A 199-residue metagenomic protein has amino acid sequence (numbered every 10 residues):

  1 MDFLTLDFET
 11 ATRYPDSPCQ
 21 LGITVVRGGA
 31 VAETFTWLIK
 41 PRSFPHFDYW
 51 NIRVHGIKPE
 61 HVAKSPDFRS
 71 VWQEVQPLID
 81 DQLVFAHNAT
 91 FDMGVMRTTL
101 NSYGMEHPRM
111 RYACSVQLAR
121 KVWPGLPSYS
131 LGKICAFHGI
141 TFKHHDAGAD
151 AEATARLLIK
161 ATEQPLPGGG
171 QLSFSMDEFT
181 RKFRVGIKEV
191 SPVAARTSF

Functional and structural regions predicted by a protein language model:
M1-R109, P124, L131-H145: Conserved non-catalytic scaffold segment of RNase H-like nuclease domains
K64, A86, R120, T180-F183: Short, surface-exposed loop/turn motifs that are enriched in glycine and acidic residues and include a nearby proline
E106-A119: Conserved beta-strand -> loop -> alpha-helix junction used to position metal-binding or nucleic-acid-contacting
D146-K160: Acidic, divalent-metal-coordinating active-site segment for phosphoryl/phosphodiester hydrolysis, typified by short
L157-F199: Acidic two-metal-ion nuclease catalytic site recognized across multiple nuclease folds, prominently DnaQ/RNase D-T
